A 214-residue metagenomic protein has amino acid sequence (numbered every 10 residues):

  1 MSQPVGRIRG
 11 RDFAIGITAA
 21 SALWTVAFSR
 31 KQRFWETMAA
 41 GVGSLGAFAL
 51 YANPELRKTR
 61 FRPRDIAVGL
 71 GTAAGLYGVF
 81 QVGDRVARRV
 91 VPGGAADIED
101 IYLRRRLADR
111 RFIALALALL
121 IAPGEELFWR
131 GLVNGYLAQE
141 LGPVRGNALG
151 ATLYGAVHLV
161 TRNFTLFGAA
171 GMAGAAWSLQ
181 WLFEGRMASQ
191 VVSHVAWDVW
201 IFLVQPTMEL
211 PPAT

Functional and structural regions predicted by a protein language model:
M1-A67, G71, G75, F202-T214: N-terminal, membrane-interfacial amphipathic/helix-forming hydrophobic leader that caps and precedes the first
G16-I17, L76, F80, R130 (+1 more regions): A structural signal for well-ordered alpha-helical scaffolds and beta->alpha junctions
A20, R106-T214: Transmembrane helix-loop-helix hairpins at the membrane interface of multi-pass integral membrane proteins
L23-S29, N53-L56, G83-V91, E125 (+4 more regions): C-terminal ends of transmembrane helices
W35, I98-E99, L159: Generic hydrophobic, helix-prone segments enriched in Leu/Val/Ile
M38, I66-T72, F80, N147 (+3 more regions): Hydrophobic alpha-helical segments
E55-I121, Q139, P211: Juxtamembrane helix-loop-helix connectors linking adjacent transmembrane helices in multi-pass membrane enzymes
